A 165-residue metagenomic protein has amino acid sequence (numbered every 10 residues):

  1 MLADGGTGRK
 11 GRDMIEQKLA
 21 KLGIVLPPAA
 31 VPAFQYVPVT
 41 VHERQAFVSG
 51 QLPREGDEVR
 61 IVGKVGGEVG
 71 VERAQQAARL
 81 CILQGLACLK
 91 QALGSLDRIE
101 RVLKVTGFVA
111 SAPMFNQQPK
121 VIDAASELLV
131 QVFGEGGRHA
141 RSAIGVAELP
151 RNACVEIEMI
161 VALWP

Functional and structural regions predicted by a protein language model:
M1-A3, V31: N-terminal cationic amphipathic segment used for targeting or macromolecule association
A3-D13: Short, Lys/Arg-enriched N-terminal segments with co-localized hydrophobic residues within the first ~10-30 amino acids
G11-P165: Short, polar/acidic, helix-capping and beta-turn segments at strand->helix junctions that line the mouths
